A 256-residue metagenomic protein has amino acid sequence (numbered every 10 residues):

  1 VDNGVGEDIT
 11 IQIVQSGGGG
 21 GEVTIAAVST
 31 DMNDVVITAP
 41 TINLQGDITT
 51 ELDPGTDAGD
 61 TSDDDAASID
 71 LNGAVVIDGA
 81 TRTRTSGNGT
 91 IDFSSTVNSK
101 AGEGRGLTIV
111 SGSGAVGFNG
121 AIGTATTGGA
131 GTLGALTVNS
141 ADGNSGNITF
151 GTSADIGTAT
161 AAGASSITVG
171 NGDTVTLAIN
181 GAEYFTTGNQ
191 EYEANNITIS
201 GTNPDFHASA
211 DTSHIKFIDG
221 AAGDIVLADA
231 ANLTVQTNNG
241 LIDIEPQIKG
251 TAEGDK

Functional and structural regions predicted by a protein language model:
V1-K256: Extracellular lectin-like interaction modules
